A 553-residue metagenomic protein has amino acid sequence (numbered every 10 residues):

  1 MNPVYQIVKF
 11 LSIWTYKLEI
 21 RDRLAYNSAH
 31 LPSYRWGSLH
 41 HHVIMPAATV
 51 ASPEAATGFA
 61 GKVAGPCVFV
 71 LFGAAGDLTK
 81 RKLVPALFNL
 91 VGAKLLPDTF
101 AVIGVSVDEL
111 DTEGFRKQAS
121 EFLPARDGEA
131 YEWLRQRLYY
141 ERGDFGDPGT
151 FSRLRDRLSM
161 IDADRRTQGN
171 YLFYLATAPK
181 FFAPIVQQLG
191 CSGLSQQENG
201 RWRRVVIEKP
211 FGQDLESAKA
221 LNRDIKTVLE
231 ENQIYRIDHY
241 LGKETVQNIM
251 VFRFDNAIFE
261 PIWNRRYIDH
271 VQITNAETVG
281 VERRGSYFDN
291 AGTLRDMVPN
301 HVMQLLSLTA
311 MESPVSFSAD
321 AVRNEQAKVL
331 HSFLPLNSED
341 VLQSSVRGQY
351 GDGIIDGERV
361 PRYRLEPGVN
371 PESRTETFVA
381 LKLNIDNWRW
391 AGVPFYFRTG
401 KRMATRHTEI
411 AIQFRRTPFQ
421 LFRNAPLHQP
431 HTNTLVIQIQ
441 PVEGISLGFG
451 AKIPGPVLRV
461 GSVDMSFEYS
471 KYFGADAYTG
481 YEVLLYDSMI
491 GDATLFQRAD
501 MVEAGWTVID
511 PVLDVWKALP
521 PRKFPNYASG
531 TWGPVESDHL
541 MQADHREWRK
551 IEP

Functional and structural regions predicted by a protein language model:
M1, Y5-Q6, L24-N27: Short terminal hydrophobic/aromatic SLiMs and anchors at protein ends
F10, L18: Cationic, low-complexity basic patches in intrinsically disordered or flexible, solvent-exposed regions
D22, Y26, H40, I44-M45: Short, intrinsically disordered, low-complexity terminal segments
H42-I207, F211-P553: Secretory/organelle targeting and membrane-embedding segments
